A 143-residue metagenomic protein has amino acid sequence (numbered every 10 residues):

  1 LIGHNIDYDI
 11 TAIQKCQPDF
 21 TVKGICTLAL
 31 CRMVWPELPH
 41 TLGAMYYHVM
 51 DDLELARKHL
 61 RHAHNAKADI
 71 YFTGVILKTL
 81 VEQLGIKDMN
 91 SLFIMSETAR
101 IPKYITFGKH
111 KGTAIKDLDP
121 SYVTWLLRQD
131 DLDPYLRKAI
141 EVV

Functional and structural regions predicted by a protein language model:
L1-V143: DEDD superfamily 3′-5′ metal-dependent exonuclease/proofreading module
